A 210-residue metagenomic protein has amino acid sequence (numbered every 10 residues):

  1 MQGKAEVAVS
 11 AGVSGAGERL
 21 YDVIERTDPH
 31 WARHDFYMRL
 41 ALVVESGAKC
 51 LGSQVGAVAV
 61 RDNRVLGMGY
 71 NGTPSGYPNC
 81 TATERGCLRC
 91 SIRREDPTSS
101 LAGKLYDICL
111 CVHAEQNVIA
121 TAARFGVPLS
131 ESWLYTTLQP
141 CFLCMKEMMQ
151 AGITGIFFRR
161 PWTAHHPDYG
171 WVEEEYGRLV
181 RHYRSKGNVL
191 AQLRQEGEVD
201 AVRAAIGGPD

Functional and structural regions predicted by a protein language model:
M1-D210: Zinc-dependent deaminase catalytic domain
